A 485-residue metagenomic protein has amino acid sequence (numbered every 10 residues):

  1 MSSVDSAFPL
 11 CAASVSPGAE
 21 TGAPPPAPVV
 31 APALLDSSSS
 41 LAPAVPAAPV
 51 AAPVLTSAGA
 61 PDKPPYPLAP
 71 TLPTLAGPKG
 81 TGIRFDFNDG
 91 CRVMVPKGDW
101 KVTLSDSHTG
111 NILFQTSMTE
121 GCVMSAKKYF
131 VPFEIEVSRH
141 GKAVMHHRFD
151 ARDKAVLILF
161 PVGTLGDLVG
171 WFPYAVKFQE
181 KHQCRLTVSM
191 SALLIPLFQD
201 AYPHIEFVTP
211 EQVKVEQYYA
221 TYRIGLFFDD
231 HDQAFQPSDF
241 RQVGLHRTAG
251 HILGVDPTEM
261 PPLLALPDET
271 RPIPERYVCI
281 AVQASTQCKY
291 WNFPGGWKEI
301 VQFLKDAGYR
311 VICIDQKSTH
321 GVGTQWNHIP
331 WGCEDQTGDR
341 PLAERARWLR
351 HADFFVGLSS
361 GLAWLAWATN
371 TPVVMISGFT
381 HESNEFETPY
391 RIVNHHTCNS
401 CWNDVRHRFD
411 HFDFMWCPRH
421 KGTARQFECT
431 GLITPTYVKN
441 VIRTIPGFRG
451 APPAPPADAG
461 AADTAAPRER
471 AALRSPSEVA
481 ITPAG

Functional and structural regions predicted by a protein language model:
S2-G485: Catalytic machinery of carbohydrate-active enzymes, primarily nucleotide-sugar-dependent glycosyltransferases
